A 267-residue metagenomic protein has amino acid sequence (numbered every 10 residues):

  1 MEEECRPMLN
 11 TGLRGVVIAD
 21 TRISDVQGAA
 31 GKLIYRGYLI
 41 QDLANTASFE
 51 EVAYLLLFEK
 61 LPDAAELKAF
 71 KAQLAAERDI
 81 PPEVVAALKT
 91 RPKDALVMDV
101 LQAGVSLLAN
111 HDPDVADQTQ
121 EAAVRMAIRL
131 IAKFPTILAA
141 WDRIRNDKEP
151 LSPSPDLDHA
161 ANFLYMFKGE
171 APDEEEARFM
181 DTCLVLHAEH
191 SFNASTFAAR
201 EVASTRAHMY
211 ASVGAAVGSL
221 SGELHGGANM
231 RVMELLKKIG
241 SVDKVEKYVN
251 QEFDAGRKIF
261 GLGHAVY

Functional and structural regions predicted by a protein language model:
M1-Y267: Hydrophobic alpha-helical bundle cores within soluble ligand-binding/oligomerization subdomains
